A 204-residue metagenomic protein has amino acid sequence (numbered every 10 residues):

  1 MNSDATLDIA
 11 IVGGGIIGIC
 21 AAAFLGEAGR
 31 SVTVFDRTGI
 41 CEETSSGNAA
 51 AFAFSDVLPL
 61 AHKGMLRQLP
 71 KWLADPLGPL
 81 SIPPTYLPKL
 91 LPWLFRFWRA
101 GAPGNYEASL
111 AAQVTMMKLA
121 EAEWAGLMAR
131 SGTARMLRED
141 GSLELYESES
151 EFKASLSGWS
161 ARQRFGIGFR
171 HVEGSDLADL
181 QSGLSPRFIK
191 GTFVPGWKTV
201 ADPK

Functional and structural regions predicted by a protein language model:
M1-D4, L137: Short, flexible hinge/linker loops that cap or flank conserved catalytic cores
S3-I17: Beta1/beta-strand and adjacent pyrophosphate-binding region of the FAD-binding site in flavoprotein oxidoreductases
I9, R30-V32, F169: Hydrophobic anchor at the start of a short beta-strand that flanks the dinucleotide cofactor-binding loop
G26-S46: Glycine-rich FAD pyrophosphate-binding loop
G47-T115, R135: Glycine-rich active-site loop/strand segments that organize a redox cofactor
L91-K204: Rossmann-like flavin
